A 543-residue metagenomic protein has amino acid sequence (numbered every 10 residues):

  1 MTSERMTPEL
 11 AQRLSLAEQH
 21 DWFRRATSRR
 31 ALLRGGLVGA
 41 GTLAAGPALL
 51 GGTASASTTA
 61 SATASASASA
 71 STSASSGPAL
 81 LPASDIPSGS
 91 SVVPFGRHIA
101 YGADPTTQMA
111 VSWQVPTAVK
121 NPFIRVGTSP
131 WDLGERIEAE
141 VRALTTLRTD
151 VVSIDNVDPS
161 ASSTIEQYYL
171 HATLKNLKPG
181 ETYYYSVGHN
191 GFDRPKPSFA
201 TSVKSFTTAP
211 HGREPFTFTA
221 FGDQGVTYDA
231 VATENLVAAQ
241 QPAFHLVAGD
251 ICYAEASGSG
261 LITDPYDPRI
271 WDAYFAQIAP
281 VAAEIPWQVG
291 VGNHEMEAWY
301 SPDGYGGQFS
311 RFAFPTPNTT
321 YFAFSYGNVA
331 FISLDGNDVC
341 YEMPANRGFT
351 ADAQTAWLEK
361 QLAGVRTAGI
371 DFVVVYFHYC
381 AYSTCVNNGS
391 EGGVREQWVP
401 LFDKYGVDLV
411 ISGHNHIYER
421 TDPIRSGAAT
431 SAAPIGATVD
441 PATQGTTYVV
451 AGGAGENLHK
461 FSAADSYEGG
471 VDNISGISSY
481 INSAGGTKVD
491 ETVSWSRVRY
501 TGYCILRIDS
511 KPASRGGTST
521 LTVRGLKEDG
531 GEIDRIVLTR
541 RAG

Functional and structural regions predicted by a protein language model:
M1-T27, L43-A45: N-terminal secretory signal peptides
L14-Q19, T72-F123, T128-G134, E138-R142 (+7 more regions): Metal-dependent phosphoesterase/phosphodiesterase active-site architecture
D21, R25-R34, T42-S76: N-terminal twin-arginine translocation
L37: Short, locally clustered residues in the helix-turn-helix/winged-helix DNA-binding domain
A40-G41, G191: Residue-level detector of secondary-structure transition/capping positions
G77-V291, E295-T320, A351-A353, E359-A363 (+3 more regions): Divalent metal-dependent phosphoesterase catalytic cores across multiple superfamilies
L170, N293-H294, H378, H414-H416: Histidine-centered active-site/metal-ligand motif
